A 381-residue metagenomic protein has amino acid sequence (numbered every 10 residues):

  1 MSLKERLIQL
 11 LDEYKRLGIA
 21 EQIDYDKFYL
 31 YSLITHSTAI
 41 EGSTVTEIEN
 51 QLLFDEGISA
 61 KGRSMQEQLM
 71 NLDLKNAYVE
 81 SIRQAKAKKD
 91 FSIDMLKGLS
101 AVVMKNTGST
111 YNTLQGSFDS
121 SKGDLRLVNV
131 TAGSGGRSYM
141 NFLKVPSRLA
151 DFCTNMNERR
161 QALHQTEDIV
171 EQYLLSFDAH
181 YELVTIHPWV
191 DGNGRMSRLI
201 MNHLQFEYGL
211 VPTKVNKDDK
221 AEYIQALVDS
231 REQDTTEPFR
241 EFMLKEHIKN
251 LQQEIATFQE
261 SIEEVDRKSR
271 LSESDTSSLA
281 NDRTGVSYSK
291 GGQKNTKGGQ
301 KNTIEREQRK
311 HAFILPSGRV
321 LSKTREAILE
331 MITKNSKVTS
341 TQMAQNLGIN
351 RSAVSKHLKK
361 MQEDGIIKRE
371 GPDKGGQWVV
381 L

Functional and structural regions predicted by a protein language model:
M1-D191, R195-L381: FIC/Doc superfamily catalytic core
